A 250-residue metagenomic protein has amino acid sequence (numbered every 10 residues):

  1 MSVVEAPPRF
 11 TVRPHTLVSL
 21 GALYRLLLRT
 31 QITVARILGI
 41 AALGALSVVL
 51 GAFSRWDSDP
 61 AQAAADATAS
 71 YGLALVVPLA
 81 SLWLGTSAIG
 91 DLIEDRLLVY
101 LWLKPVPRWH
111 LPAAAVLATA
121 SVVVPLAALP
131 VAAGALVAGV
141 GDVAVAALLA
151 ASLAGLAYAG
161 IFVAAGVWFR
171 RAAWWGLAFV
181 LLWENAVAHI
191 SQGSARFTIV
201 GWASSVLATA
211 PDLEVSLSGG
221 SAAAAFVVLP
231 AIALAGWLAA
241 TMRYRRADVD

Functional and structural regions predicted by a protein language model:
S2, A6, A164, A231-D250: Junction motif at the cytosolic side of a transmembrane helix
S2-A41: Aromatic- and glycine-rich beta-strand/loop motifs that create alpha-glucan
R13, I37, A41-D91, D95 (+3 more regions): Secretory targeting signals
V18-A22, Q192-V215: Short hydrophobic, aromatic-rich alpha-helical segments embedded in or entering the lipid bilayer of multi-pass
G21, L98-V99: Membrane-helix interface linkers and caps
G21-R25, W83, L238: Generic alpha-helical structural signal
Y100-P107: Short helix-to-coil transition segments within interhelical loops that connect adjacent transmembrane helices
